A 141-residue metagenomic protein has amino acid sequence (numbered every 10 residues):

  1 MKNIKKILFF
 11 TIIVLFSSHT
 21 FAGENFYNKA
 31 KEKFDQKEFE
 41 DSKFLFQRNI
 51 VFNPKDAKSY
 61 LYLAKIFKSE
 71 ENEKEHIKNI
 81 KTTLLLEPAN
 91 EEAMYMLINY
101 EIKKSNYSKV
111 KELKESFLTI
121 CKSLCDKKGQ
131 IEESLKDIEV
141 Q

Functional and structural regions predicted by a protein language model:
D35-Q36, S69-E70, K103-K104, S134-Q141: Register position in tetratricopeptide repeats
N49, T82-T83, S116-F117: Canonical positions in the second alpha-helix
Y62, M96, Q130-S134: Canonical tetratricopeptide repeat
K111-Q141: Terminal, low-structured helical/coil segments at or just beyond the last alpha-helical repeat
